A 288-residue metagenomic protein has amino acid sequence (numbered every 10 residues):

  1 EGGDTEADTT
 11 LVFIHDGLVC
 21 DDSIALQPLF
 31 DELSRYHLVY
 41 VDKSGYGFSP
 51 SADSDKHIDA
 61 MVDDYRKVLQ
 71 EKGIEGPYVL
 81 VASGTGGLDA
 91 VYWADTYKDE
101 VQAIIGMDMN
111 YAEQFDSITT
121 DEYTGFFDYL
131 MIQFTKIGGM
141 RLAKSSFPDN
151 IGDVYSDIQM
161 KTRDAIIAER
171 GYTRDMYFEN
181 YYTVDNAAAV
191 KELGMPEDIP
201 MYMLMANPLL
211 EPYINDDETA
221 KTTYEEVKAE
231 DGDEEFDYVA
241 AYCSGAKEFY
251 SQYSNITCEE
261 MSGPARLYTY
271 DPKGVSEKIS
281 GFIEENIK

Functional and structural regions predicted by a protein language model:
E1-V12, R35-Y36, E75, V154 (+3 more regions): Alpha/beta-hydrolase fold catalytic core
G3-F48: Conserved HGGG/HGGXW glycine-rich cap/lid loop of the alpha/beta-hydrolase fold
L18, K43-G47, D89, Y111 (+1 more regions): Alpha/beta-hydrolase active-site loop signature
D42, M107-D108, L204: Alpha/beta-hydrolase-fold catalytic nucleophile elbow
K43-V79: Active-site loop/oxyanion-hole signature of alpha/beta-hydrolase fold enzymes
G76-I118: Conserved hydrolase catalytic core segment
T120-G245: Alpha/beta-hydrolase
E248-K288: Catalytic active-site module of serine/aspartate enzymes centered on a nucleophile-bearing elbow/loop
